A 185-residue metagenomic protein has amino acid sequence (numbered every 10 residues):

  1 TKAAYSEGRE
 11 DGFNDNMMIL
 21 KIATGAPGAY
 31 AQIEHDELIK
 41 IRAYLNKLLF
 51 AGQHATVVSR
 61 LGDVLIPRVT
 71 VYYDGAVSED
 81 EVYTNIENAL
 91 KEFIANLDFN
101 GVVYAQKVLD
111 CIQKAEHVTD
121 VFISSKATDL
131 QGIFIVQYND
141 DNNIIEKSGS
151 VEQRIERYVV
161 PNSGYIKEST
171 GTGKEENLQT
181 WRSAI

Functional and structural regions predicted by a protein language model:
T1-I185: Acidic, low-complexity glycine/serine/threonine-rich segments
